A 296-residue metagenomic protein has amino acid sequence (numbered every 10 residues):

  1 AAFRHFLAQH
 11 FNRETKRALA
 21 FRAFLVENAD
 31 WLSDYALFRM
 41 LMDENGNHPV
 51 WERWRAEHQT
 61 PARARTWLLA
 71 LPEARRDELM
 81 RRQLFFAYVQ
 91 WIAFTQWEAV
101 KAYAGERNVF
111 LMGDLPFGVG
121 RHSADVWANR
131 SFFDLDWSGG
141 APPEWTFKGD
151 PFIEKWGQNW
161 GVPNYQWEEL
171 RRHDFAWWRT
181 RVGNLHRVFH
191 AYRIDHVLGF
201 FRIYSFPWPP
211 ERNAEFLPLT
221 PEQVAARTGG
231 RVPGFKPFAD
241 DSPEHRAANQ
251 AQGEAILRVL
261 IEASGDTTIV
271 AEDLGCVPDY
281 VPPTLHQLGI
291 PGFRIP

Functional and structural regions predicted by a protein language model:
A1-F94, G118-P296: Alpha-amylase-like alpha-glycosidases and glucanotransferases acting on alpha-linked glucans and related
F38, A104, D114: Conserved hydrophobic/aromatic pocket- or pore-lining residues that grip, position, or stack substrates in active sites
A93-E106, F110: Active-site pocket-lining segments that scaffold enzyme catalytic pockets across diverse folds
W97-E98, L111-P116, R121: Gly/Pro-rich turn-and-neighbor structural signature
